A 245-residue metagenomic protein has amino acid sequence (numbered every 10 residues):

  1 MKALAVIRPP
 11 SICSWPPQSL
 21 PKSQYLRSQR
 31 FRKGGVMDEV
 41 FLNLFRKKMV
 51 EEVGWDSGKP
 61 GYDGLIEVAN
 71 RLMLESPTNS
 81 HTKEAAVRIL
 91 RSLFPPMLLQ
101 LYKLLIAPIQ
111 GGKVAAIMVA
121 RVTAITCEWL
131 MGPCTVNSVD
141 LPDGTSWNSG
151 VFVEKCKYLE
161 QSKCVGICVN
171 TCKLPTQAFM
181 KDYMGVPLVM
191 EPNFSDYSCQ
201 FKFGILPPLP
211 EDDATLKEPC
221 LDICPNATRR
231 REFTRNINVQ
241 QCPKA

Functional and structural regions predicted by a protein language model:
K2-N170, P208-A245: N-terminal accessory segment detector
T126, V151-V153, T176, M190 (+1 more regions): Generic structural hydrophobic/aromatic packing signal, biased to beta-strands
W147-S149, M184, Y197-C199: Core residues of folded domains in eukaryotic genome-function proteins
C156, E191, G204-L206: Structured beta-strand/turn binding interfaces of compact recognition modules in eukaryotic regulators
Q161, V169-E191: Conserved short secondary-structure elements within globular domains
E191-Y197: A short beta-turn/loop motif at secondary-structure boundaries
Y197-P207: C-terminal edge-of-domain segments
